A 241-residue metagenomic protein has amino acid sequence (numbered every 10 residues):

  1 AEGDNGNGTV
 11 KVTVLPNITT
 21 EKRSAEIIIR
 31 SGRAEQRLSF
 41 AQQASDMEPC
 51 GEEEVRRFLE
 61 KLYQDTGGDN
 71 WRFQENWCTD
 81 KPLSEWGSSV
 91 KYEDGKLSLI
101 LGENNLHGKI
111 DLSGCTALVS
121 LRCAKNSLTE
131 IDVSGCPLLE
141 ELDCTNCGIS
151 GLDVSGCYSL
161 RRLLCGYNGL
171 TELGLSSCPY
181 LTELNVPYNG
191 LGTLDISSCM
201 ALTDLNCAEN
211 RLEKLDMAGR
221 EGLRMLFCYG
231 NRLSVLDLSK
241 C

Functional and structural regions predicted by a protein language model:
A1-N7, V12-I18, K22, S39 (+7 more regions): N-terminal capping/linker segments that flank leucine-rich repeat
L15, R30-A34: Beta-strand-rich extracellular modules
T19-T20, E35-R37, G151, T171 (+2 more regions): Short loop/beta submotifs within extracellular cysteine-rich repeat domains
A25-I29: Buried hydrophobic-core signal for structured, non-transmembrane domains
L97-L101, V119-C123, E140-C144, R161-C165 (+3 more regions): Conserved hydrophobic beta-strand positions in leucine-rich repeat
N104, N126, C147, N168 (+3 more regions): Consensus "Asn ladder" position of solenoid repeat domains
K109-I110, I131, L152, L173 (+3 more regions): Canonical leucine-rich repeat
